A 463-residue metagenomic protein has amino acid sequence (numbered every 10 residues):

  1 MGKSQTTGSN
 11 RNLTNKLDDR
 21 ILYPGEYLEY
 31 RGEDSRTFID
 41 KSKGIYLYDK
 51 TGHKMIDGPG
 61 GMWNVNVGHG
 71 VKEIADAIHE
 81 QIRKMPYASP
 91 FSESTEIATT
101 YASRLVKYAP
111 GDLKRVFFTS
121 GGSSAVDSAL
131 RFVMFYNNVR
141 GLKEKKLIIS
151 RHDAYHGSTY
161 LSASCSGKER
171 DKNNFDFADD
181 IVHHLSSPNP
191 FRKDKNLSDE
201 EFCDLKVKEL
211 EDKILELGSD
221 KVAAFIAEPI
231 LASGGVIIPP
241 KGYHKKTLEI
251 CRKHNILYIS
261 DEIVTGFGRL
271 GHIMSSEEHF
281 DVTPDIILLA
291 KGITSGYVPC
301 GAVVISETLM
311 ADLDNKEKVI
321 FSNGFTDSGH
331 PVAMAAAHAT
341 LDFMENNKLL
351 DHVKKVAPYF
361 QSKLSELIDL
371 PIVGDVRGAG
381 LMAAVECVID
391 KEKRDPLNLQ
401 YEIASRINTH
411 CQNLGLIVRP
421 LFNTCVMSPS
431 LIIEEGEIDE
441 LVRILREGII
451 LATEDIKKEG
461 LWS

Functional and structural regions predicted by a protein language model:
G2-S463: Conserved N-terminal phosphate-binding loop of PLP-dependent enzymes in the Aspartate aminotransferase
